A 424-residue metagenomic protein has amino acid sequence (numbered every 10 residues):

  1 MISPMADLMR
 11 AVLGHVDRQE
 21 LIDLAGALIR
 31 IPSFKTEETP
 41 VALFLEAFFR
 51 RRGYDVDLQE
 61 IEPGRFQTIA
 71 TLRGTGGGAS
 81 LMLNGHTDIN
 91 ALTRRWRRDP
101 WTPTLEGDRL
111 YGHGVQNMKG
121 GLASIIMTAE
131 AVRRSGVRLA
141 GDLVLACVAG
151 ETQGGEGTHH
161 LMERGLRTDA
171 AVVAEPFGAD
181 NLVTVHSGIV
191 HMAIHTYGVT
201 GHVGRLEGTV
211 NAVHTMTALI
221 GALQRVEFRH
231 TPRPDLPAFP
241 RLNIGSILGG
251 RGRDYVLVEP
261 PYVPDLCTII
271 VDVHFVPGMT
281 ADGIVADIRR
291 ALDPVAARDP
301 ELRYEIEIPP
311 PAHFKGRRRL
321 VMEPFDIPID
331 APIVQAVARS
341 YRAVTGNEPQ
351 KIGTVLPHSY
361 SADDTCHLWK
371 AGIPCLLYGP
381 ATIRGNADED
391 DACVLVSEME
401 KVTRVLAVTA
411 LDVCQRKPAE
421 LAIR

Functional and structural regions predicted by a protein language model:
I2-A6, V190-R424: Metal-dependent amide/peptide-bond hydrolase catalytic core, centered on the "pita-bread" metallohydrolase fold
I2-H113, R134-L139, K401: Acidic/His- and Gly-rich active-site-bordering loop/insert found across diverse amide/peptide-bond hydrolases
Y54-L58, N181, G353-V355, C375-L376: A short linear hydrophobic-aromatic micro-motif
E62-F66, G178-A179, Y360-A362: Short acidic loop-to-helix transition motifs that present clustered carboxylates
F66, Q153-G155, F314, G385: Generic structural signal for helix capping and beta-alpha/helix-loop junctions
N90-E106, V185-H195, R339, A343: Acidic-glycine-rich active-site phosphate/pyrophosphate-binding loop
N90-L92, G155-G157, A179-L182, F228-T231 (+1 more regions): A short, acidic/glycine-rich surface segment
L110, V115-Q116, G120-R225, P234 (+2 more regions): Fold-level recognition of mixed alpha/beta catalytic cores in primary-metabolism enzymes, strongest
